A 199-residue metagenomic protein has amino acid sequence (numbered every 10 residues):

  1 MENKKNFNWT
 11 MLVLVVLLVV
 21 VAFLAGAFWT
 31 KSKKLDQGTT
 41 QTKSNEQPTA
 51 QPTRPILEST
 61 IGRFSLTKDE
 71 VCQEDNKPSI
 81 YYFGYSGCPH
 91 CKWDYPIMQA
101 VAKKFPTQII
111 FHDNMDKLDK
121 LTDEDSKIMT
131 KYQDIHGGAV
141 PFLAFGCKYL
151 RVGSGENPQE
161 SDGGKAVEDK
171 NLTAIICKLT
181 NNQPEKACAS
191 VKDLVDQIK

Functional and structural regions predicted by a protein language model:
M1-T60, I198-K199: N-terminal targeting signals for export/organelle localization
A25-A27, G137-Q197: Non-catalytic, surface beta->alpha helical segment in thiol-disulfide oxidoreductase systems
D69-G87: Short active-site neighborhood of thiol/selenol oxidoreductases, capturing the structured segment around
S79-Y82, Q108-D113, P141-F145, L150-R151: Structural recognition of the beta-strand scaffold that forms the well-ordered cores of secreted hydrolase catalytic
I80, C88-D94, L143: The canonical Cys-X-X-Cys-His
Y82-G84, F105-S126: Thiol-based oxidoreductase modules, predominantly thioredoxin-like and allied folds used for disulfide exchange
Y85-H90, M115-K120, G138, K148-R151 (+1 more regions): Solvent-exposed loop/turn segments at secondary-structure junctions within structured extracellular/periplasmic domains
H90-P106: Typically the conserved alpha-helix immediately C-terminal to a functionally engaged Cys/Sec in thioredoxin-like
